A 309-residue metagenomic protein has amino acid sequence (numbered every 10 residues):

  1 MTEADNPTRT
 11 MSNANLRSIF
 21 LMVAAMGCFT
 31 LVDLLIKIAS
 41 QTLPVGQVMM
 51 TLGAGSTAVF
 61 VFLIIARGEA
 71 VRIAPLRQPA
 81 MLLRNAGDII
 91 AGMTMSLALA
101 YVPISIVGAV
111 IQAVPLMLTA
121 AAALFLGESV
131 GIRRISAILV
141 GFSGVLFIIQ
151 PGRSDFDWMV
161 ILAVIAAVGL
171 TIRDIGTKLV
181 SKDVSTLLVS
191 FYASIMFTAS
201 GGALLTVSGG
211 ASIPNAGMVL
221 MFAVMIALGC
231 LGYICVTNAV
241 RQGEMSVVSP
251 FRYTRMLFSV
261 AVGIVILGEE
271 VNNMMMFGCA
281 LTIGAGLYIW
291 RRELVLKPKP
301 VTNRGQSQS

Functional and structural regions predicted by a protein language model:
M1-A24, T57-L83, I132, V184 (+3 more regions): Membrane-interface interhelical linkers
E3, T254-S309: C-terminal-most transmembrane helix of multi-pass membrane proteins
N13-S18, V45, M50, I73-R77 (+3 more regions): Juxtamembrane helix-entry segments on the extracytoplasmic side of multipass membrane proteins
G27-L31, L35, L63, L82-L97 (+4 more regions): Hydrophobic alpha-helical transmembrane segments of multi-pass membrane transport proteins, especially secondary
T30, L34-K37, V45-G46, F60 (+3 more regions): Transmembrane alpha-helical segments that form core, pore/gating elements of small-molecule transporters/exporters
L97, P115-S136, L257-M276: C-terminal transmembrane-helix exit sites in multi-pass transporters
V107-A113, V180-M196, Y233-I264: Helix-helix packing/entry segments at the starts of transmembrane helices
R133-Q150, A166, M274-E293: Hydrophobic transmembrane alpha-helices of multi-pass small-molecule transport proteins
